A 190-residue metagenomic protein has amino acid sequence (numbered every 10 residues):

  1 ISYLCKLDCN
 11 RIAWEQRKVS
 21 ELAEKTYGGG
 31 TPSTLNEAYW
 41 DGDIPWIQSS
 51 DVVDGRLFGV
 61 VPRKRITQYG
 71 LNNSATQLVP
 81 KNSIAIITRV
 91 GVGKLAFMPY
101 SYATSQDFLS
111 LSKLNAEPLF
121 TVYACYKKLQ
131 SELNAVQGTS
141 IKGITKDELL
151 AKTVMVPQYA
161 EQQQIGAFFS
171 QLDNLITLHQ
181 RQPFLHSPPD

Functional and structural regions predicted by a protein language model:
I1-E15, Q158-D190: Amphipathic alpha-helical segments with low aromatic content
L7-G30: Non-catalytic DNA-recognition/assembly elements of restriction-modification systems
E15-K18, L22, A96-F97, Y123 (+3 more regions): Localized chelating/binding microdomains that coordinate divalent metal ions or stabilize phosphate-bearing
L22-P45: Extended boundary segments
K25, V52-V53, G91-V92, S131: Active-site/binding-pocket entry motifs
G42, Q48-S50, G59-Y126, G138 (+1 more regions): A short beta-sheet element
L109-E117, E148-E161: Proline-centric
C125-V154: Specificity-determining recognition surfaces
